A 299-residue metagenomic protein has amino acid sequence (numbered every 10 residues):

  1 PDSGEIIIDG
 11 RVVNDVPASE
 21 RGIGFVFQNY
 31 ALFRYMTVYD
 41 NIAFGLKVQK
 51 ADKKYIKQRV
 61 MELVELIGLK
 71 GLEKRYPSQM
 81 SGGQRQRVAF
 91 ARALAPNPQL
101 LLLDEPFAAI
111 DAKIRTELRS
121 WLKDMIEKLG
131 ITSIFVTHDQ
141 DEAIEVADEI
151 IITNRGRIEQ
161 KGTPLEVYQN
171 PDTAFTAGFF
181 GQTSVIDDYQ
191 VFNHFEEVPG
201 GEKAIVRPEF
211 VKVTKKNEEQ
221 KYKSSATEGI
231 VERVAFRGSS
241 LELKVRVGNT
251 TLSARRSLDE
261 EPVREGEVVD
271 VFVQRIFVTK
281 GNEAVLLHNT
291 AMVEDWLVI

Functional and structural regions predicted by a protein language model:
G4-V12: Conserved ABC transporter NBD signature motif
E5, Q99, E159, K203 (+1 more regions): A residue-level structural signature of the nucleotidyltransferase/glycosyltransferase Rossmann-like core
R11, D188, G229-E232: Small-residue-enriched segments and motifs
V12, K47, Q274-R275: Short, surface-exposed secondary-structure boundary micro-motifs
A18-Q28, L32-D172: ABC ATPase nucleotide-binding domains
T163-F195: ABC transporter nucleotide-binding domain
T183, H194-I299: Non-catalytic connector elements of ABC transporters
